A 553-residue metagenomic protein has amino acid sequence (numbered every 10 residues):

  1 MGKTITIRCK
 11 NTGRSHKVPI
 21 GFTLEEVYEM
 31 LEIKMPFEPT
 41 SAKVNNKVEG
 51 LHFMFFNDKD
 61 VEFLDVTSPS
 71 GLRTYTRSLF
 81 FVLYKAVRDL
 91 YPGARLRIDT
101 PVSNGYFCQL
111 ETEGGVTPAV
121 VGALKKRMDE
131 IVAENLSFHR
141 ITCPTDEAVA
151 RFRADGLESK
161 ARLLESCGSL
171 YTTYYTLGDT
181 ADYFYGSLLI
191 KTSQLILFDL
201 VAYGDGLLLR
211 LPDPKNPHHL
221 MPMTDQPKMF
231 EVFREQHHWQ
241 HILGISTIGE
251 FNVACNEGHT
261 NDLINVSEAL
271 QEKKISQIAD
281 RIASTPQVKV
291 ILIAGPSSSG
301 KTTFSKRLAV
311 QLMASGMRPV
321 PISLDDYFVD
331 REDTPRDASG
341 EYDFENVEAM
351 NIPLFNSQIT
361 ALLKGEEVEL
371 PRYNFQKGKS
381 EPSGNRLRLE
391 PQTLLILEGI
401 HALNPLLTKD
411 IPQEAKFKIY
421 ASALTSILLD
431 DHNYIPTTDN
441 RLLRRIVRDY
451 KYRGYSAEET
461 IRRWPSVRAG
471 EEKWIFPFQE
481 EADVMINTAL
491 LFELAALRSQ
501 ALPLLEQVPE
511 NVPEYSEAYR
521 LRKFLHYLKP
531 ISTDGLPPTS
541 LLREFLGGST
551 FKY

Functional and structural regions predicted by a protein language model:
E38-S41, F53-L72, A86, R95-K273 (+2 more regions): Auxiliary tRNA-acceptor-end handling modules of aminoacyl-tRNA synthetases
P286, T408-Y553: Conserved NTP phosphate-binding and transfer environment spanning the P-loop NTPase/kinase superfamily
I291-I293: Hydrophobic anchor at the beta1->P-loop junction of P-loop NTPases
K301: Conserved lysine of the Walker
F304, L308: Hydrophobic positions on the alpha1 helix immediately C-terminal to the Walker A/P-loop
A314-E332: Short beta-strand-centered segment that lines the nucleotide-binding/catalytic pocket of NTP-utilizing
V320, D333-F375: Conserved nucleotide-sensing/catalytic segment adjacent to the nucleotide-binding pocket in NTP-handling enzymes
N356-E414, W464-F478: Glycine-rich phosphate-binding loop used to anchor ATP phosphates in small-molecule kinases, encompassing both
